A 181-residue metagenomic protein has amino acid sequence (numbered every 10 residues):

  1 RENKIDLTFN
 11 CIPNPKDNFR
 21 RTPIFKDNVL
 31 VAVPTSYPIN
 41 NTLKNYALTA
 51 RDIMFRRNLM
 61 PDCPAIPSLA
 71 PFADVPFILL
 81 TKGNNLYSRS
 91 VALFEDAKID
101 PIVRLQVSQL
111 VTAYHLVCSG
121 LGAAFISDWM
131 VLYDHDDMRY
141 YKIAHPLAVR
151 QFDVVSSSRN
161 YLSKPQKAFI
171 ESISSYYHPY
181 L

Functional and structural regions predicted by a protein language model:
R1, R21, I66-L69, A113-Y114: Short hydrophobic/charged patches on amphipathic alpha-helices used for structural packing and interfaces
R1-D52, C118-L121, M138-Y141: Short beta-strand-centered segments that line the small-molecule binding cleft or hinge of alpha/beta clamshell
R1-I5, C11, G83-R139: Hydrophobic hinge/microswitch elements
C11, I39-N41, Y46-A97, S163-Q166 (+2 more regions): Secondary-structure junction motif
K16-D27, V111-R159: Beta-alpha-beta core module
A32, I78-L80, V155: Short hydrophobic segments within beta-strands
P38, R139-L181: A late-sequence structural motif
A73-P76, P101, R150-D153: Short amphipathic alpha-helical segments
